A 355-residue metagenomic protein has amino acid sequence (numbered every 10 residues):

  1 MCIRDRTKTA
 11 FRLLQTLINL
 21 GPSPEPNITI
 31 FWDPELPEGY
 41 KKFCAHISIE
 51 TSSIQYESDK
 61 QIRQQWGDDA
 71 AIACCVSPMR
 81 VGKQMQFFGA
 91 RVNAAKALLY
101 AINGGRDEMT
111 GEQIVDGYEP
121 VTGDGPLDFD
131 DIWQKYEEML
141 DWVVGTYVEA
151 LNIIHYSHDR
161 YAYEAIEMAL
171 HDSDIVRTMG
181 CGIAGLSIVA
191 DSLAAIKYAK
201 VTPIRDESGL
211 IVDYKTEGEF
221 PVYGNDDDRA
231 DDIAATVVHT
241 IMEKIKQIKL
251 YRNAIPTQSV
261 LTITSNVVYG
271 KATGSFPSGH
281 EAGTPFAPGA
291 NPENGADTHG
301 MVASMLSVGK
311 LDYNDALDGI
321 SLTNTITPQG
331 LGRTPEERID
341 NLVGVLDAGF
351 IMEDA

Functional and structural regions predicted by a protein language model:
R4-A355: Conserved catalytic cores of very large enzyme subunits
